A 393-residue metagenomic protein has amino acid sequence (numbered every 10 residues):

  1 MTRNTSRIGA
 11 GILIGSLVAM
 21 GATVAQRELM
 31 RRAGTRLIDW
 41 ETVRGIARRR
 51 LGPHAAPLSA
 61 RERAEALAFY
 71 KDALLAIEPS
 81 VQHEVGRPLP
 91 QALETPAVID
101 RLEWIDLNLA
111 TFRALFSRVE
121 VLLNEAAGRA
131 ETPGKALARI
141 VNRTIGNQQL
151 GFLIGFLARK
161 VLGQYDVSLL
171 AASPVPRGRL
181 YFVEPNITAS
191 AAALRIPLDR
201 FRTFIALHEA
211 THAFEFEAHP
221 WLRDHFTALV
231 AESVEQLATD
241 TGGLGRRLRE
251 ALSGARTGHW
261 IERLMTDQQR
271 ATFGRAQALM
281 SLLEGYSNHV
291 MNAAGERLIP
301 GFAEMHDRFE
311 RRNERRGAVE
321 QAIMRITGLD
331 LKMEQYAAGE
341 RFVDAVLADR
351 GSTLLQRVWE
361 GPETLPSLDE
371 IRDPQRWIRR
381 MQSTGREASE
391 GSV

Functional and structural regions predicted by a protein language model:
T5-L29: Hydrophobic alpha-helical topogenic segments used for membrane insertion/localization
L29-E84: N-terminal mature-domain "stem" immediately C-terminal to a signal peptide or N-terminal signal-anchor/transmembrane
R61-A64, A68, P197, R270-G274 (+2 more regions): Short, solvent-exposed segments of well-ordered alpha helices
A73-P185: Auxiliary, metal-adjacent structural segments of Zn-dependent hydrolase domains
N147, G151-Y165, E215-I299: Post-HExxH zinc-binding segment in Zn-dependent metallohydrolases
I187-I205: Short pre-active-site segment immediately N-terminal to the catalytic Zn-binding motif
F201-P220, V343: Active-site recognition of the HExxH zinc-binding catalytic motif
A271-V393: Pan-zinc metallopeptidase signature
